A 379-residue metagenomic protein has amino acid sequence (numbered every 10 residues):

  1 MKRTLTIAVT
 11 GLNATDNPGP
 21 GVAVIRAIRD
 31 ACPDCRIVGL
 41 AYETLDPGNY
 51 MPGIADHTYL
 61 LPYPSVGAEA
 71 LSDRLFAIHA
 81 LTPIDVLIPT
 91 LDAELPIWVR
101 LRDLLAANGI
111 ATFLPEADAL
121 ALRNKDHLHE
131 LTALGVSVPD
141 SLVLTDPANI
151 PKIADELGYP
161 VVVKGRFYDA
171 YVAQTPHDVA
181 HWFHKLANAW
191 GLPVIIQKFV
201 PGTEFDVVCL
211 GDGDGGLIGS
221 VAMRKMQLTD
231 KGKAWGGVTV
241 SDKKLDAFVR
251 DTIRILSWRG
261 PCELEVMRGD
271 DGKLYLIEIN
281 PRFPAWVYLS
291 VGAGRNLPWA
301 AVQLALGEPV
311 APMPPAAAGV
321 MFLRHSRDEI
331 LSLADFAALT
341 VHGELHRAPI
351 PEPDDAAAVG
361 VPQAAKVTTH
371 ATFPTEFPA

Functional and structural regions predicted by a protein language model:
M1-F113, E376-F377: ATP-binding N-terminal substructure of ATP-dependent carboxylate-amine bond-forming enzymes
A41-D46, D92-E94, D118, G213-G216 (+1 more regions): Short glycine-enriched loops at secondary-structure junctions
A68-D73, L114, L120-D126, V172-Q174 (+1 more regions): Short, charged, surface-exposed secondary-structure boundary motifs
D118-P201, D212-G216, K243: Active-site nucleotide/adenylate-binding loops and adjacent lid/helix of ATP-dependent enzymes
H177, H181-K185, G191, Q197-S257 (+6 more regions): ATP-dependent carboxylate/phosphate-activation module, predominantly the ATP-grasp catalytic core and closely related
K273-L274: Conserved protein kinase catalytic/activation segment
W299-A379: Peripheral (often C-terminal) accessory segments that flank ATP-dependent C-N-forming ligase machineries
